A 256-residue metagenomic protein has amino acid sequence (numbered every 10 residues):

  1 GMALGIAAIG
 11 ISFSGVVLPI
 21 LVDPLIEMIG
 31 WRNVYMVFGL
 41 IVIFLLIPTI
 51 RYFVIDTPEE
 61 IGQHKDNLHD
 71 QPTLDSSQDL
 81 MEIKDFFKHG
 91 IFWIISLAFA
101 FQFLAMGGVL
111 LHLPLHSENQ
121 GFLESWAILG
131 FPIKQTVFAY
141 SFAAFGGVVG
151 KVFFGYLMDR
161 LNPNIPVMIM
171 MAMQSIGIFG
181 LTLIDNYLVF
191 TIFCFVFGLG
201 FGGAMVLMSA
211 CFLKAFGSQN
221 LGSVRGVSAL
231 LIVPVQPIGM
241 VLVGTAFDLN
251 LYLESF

Functional and structural regions predicted by a protein language model:
G1-L4, G203-F216: Intracellular juxtamembrane helix-capping segments at the cytosolic ends of symmetry-related transmembrane helices
A7, I11-P58: Helix-loop-helix hairpin linking two adjacent transmembrane segments in secondary transporters
G15, F201, A215-L249: A late C-terminal transmembrane helix in Major Facilitator Superfamily
P19-I29, S117-E118, L157-M158, L242-L251: Interfacial helix-cap and linker-helix signal at transmembrane-aqueous boundaries of multi-pass secondary transporters
V22, K84-Y156: Extracytoplasmic gate region of multi-pass secondary transporters
V54-M81: Flexible cytoplasmic inter-helical loops of multi-pass small-molecule transporters
D159-M171: Cytoplasmic membrane-interface "Motif A"-like loop-to-helix N-cap segments of 12-TM Major Facilitator Superfamily
M173-D185: C-terminal ends and interior cores of transmembrane alpha-helices in multi-pass membrane transporters/permeases
